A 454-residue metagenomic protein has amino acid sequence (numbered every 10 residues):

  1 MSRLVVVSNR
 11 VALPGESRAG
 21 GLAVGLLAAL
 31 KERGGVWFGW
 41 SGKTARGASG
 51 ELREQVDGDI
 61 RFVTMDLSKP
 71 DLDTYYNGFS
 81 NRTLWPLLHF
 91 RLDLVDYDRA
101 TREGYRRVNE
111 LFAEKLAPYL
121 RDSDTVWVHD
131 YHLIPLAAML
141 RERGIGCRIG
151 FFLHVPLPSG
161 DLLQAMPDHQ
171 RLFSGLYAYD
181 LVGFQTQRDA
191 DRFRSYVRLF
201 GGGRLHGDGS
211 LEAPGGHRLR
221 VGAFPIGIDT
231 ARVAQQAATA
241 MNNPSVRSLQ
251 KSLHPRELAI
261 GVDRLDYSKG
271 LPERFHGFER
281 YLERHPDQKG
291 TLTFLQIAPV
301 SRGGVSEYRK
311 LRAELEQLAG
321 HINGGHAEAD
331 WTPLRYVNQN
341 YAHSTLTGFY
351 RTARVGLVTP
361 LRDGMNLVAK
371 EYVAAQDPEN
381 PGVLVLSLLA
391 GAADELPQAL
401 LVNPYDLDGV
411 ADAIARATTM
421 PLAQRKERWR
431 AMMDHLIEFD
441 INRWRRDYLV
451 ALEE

Functional and structural regions predicted by a protein language model:
M1-E454: Catalytic cores of carbohydrate-active enzymes across secretory and cytosolic contexts
